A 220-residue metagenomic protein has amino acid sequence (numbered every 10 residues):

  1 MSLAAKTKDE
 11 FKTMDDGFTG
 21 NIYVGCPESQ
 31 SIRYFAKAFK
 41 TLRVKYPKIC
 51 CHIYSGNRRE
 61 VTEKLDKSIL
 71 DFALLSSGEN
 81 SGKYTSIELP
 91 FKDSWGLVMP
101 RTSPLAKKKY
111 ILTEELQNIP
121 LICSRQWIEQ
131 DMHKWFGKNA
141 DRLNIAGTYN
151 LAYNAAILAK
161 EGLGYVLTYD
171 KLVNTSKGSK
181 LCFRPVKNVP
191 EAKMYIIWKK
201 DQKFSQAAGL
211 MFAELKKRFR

Functional and structural regions predicted by a protein language model:
M1-T13, T19: Alpha-helical "hinge/linker" immediately C-terminal to small N-terminal DNA-binding modules
D15-D16, Y84-W95, M99-L121: Flexible hinge/capping segments at coil-to-helix
T19-S81, Y149: Central regulatory/effector-binding core of bacterial HTH transcription factors
N21-G25, A73, V98, I122 (+2 more regions): Short, well-ordered beta-strand segments
N57-T62, D66-L70, S76, W127-C182: Hydrophobic hinge/microswitch elements
G82-E88, K92-S94, N154-D201: Beta-alpha-beta core module
T102-L112, N188-P190, D201-A207: Short helix-loop capping/hinge motifs at secondary-structure junctions, enriched in acidic/polar residues
I119-D141, F204-F212: Secondary-structure junction motif
